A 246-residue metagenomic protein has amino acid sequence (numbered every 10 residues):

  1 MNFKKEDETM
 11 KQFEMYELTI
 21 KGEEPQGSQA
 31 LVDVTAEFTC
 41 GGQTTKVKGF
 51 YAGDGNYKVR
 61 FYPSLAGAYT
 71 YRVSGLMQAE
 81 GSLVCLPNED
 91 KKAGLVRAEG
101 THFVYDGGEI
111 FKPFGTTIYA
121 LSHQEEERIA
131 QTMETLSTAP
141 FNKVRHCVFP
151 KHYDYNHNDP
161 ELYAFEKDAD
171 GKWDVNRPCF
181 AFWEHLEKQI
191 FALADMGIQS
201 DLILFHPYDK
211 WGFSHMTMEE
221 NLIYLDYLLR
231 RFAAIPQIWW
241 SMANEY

Functional and structural regions predicted by a protein language model:
M1-Q43, V47-F50, L83-P87: Non-catalytic, glycine-rich low-complexity segments
Q12, S28-A30, G53, P63-L65 (+1 more regions): Solvent-exposed loop and beta-edge segments used for protein-protein assembly and interaction
F13, G67-Y69, G115, V148: Glycine-centered small-residue hotspots that permit tight backbone geometry or close packing
Y16, G81, K112-F114: A broad, low-specificity signal marking well-ordered, structured residues that form hydrophobic/aromatic
L31-D33, R60-S64, R72-L76, I118 (+3 more regions): Surface-exposed beta-strand edges and their flanking turn/coil or helix-capping segments
E37, Q43-H102, D106-G107, S122: Extended acidic/polar, glycine-enriched regions that form or flank non-catalytic beta-rich accessory modules
A93-Y246: Active-site mouth of glycoside hydrolases
